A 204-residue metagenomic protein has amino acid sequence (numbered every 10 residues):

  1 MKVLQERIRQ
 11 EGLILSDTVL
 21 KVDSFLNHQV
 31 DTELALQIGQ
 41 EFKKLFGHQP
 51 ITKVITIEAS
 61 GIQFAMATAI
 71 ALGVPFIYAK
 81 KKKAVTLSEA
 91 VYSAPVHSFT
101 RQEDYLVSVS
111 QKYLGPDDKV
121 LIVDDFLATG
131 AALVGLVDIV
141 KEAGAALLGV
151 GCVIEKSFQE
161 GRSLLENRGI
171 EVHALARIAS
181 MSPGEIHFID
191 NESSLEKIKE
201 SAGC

Functional and structural regions predicted by a protein language model:
M1-I51: Active-site-facing substrate-recognition patch
E6, T18, V137-C204: PRPP-dependent phosphoribosyltransferase catalytic core
L36-T100: Conserved PRPP/pyrophosphate-binding segment of the phosphoribosyltransferase/PRPP-pathway fold
G39-F42, Q63-F64, L106-V109, G135-I139: A generic local structural motif
T52, D118, L148: Conserved acidic residues
I57-E58, V123-D124, I154: Short His-Asn-centered micro-motif
V74-V120, H187-G203: Short, glycine/charge-rich flexible loops or terminal/linker lids adjacent to PRPP-binding catalytic cores
D125, G130: Conserved G/P- and acidic residue-centered "switch" motifs that form tight phosphate/ATP-binding loops in soluble
